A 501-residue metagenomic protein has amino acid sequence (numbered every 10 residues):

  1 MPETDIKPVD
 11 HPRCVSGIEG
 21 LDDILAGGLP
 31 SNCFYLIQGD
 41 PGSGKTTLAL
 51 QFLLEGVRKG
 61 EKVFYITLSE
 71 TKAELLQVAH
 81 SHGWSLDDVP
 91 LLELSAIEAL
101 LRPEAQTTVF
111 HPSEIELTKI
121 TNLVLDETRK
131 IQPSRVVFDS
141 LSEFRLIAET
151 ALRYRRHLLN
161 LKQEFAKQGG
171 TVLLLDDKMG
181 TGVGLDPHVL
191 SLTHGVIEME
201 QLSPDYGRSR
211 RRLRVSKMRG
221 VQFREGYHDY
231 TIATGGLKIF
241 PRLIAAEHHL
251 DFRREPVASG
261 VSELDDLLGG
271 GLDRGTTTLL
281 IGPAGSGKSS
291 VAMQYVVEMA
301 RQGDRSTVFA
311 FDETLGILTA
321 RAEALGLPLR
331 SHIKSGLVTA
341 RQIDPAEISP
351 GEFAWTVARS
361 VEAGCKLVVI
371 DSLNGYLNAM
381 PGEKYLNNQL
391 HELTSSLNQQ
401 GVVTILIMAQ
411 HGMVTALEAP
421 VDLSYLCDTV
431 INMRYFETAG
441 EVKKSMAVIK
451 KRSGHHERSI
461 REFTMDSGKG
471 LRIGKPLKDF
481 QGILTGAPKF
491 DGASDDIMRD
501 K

Functional and structural regions predicted by a protein language model:
P2-P12, S113, T121, I131 (+6 more regions): Conserved P-loop NTPase
G17-G28, G260-G271: Pre-Walker A adenine-sensing motif
A26, F34-P41, V172, Q201-S203 (+4 more regions): Scaffold/interface architecture of coatomer-like assemblies
G27-S95, L267-L329: Walker A/P-loop NTP-binding active-site region of P-loop NTPases, recognizing the glycine-rich GxxxxGKT/S
N32, K59-K62, D87-V89, G169-G170 (+9 more regions): Short glycine-/polar-rich loops that comprise or flank the Walker A/P-loop and associated switch/sensor motifs
Y35, T108-L192, V196, E347-V430 (+1 more regions): P-loop NTPase motor core
E61-A148, D304-K384: Conserved inter-motif catalytic segment of the P-loop NTP-binding fold
S69-A73, S81, S95-L100, S142-F144 (+15 more regions): Conserved nucleotide-binding/hydrolysis micro-motifs of P-loop NTPases
